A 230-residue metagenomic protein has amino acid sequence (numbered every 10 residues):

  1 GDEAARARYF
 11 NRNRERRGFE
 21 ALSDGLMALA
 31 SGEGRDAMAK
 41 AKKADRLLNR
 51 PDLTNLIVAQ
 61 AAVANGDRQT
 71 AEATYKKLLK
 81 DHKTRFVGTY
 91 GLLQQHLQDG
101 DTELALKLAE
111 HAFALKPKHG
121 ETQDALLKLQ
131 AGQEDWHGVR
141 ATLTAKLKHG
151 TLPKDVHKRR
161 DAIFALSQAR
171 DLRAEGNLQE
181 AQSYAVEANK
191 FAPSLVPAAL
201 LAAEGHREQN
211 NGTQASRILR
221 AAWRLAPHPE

Functional and structural regions predicted by a protein language model:
A5-F19, K42-L48, K77, H82 (+1 more regions): TPR-adjacent "capping" and linker segments in tetratricopeptide-repeat scaffold/adaptor proteins
R14-R50, I57, V63-D67, F164-N177: Alpha-helical segment of the N-proximal tetratricopeptide repeat
G34-R35, R68, T102, W136 (+3 more regions): TPR-repeat structural position
K43-A44, K77-L78, H111-A112, K146 (+2 more regions): Canonical positions in the second alpha-helix
N49, K83, P117, T151 (+3 more regions): Short coil turns that delineate tetratricopeptide repeat
L53-I57, A73, F86-L92, K107 (+6 more regions): Alpha-solenoid helical repeat scaffolds
